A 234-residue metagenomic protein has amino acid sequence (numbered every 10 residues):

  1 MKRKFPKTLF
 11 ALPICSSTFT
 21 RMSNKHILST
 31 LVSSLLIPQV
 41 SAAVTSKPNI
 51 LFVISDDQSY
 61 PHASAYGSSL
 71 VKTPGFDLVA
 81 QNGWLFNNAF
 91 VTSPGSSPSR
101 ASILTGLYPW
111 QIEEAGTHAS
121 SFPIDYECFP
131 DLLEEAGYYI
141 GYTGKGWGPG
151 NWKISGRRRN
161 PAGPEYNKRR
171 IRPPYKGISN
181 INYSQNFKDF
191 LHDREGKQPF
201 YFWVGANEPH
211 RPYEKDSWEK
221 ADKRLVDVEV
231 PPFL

Functional and structural regions predicted by a protein language model:
M1-K2, L234: Accessible peptide chain termini
K2-K4, E114: Short, intrinsically disordered terminal tails adjacent to the first/last structured region
K4-A11, N24-S33: Sec-dependent signal peptide recognition, specifically the positively charged N-region followed immediately by
T8, Q39-V40: Short, intrinsically disordered, low-complexity terminal segments
I27-L28, L35, S41-L234: Formylglycine-dependent sulfatase
